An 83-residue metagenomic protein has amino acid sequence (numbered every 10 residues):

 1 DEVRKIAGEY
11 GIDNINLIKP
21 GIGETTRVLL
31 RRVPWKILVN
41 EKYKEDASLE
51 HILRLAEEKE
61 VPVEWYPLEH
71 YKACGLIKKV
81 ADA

Functional and structural regions predicted by a protein language model:
D1, K44-E45, E69: General structural signal for secondary-structure boundaries
D1-V33: Ribosome large-subunit tunnel/peptidyl-transferase-proximal elements
V3-A7, L38, V80: Extended hydrophobic/Leu-rich segments
N16-P20, L29-L49, E60: Extracellular/luminal Protease-associated
T25-V28, P34, A56, A73-G75: Small-side-chain structural scaffolding
L49-A83: Short basic, glycine-rich beta-strand/loop surfaces that mediate nucleic-acid
